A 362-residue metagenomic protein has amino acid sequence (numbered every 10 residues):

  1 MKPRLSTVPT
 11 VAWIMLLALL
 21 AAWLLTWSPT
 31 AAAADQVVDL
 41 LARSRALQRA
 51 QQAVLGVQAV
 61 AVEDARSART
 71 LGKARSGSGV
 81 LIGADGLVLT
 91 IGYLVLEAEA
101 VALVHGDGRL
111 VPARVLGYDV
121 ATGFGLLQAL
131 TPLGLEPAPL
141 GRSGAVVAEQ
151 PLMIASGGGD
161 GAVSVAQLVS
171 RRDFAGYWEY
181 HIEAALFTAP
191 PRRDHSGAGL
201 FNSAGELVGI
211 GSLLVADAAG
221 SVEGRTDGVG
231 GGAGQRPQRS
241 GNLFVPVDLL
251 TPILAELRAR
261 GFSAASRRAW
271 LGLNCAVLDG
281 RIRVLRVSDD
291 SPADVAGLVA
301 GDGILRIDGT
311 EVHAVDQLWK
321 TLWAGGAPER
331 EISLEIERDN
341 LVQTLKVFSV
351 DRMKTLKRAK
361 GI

Functional and structural regions predicted by a protein language model:
I14-W27: Bacterial N-terminal signal peptides
A31-Y93, A100, V147-L152, A255-E256 (+2 more regions): N-terminal activation segment of mature serine protease catalytic domains
V37-L47, L135, I154, G161 (+5 more regions): C-terminal cap/linker of serine protease catalytic domains
A53, A61, A65, G72 (+5 more regions): Active-site region of chymotrypsin-like
V62-D64, S76, G83-V163, A185 (+8 more regions): Conserved active-site neighborhood of the chymotrypsin/trypsin-like protease fold
G83, T90-L96, S156, S170 (+2 more regions): Short beta->alpha transition motifs characteristic of CBS
D85-L89, A204-V208, A293-D316: Conserved PDZ fold ligand-binding element
R114, E256-F262, D290, A296-V299 (+2 more regions): PDZ-domain C-terminal substructure recognizer with occasional recognition of PDZ-binding tails
